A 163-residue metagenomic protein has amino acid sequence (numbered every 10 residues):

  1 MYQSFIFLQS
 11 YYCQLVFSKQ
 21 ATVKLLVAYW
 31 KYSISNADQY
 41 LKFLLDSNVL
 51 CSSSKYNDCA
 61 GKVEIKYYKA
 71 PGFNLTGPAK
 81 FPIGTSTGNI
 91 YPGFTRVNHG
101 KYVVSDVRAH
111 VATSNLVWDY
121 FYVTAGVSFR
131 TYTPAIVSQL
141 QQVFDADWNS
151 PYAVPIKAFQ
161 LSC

Functional and structural regions predicted by a protein language model:
Y2-C163: PLD/PLD-like phosphodiesterase catalytic module centered on the HKD motif
